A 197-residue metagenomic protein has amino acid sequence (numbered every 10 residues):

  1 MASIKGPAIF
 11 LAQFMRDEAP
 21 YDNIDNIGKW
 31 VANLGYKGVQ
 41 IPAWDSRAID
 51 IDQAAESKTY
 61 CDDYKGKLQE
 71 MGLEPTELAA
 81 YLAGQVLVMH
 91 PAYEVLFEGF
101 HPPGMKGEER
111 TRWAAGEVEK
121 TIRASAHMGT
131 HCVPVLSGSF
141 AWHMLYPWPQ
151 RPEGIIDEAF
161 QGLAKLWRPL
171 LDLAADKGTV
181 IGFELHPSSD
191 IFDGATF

Functional and structural regions predicted by a protein language model:
M1-A2, W30-N33, K67: N-terminal carbohydrate-binding accessory modules
A2-N23: Boundary/entry segment of secreted carbohydrate-active catalytic domains
I4-A8, Y36-Q40, E70-A79, T130-P134 (+1 more regions): Structural preference for beta-strand elements that scaffold enzyme active sites
F10-R16, P42-W44, A80-A83, G138-F140 (+2 more regions): Active-site beta-loop-alpha junctions enriched in small/polar residues
L11-F14, A48-D50, M105-G107, G154-I156: A short, structure-level motif marking secondary-structure boundaries and short turns
R16-P20, I49-E56, Q150-P152: Short, flexible/disordered intra-domain loops and linkers
Y21, D25, W30, E70 (+1 more regions): Active-site acidic/histidine proton-transfer and metal-coordination neighborhood in alpha/beta enzyme cores
Q40-G66, G84, S137-L145: Glycine-rich, proline-tolerant flexible connector loops at the mouths of alpha/beta enzymes
